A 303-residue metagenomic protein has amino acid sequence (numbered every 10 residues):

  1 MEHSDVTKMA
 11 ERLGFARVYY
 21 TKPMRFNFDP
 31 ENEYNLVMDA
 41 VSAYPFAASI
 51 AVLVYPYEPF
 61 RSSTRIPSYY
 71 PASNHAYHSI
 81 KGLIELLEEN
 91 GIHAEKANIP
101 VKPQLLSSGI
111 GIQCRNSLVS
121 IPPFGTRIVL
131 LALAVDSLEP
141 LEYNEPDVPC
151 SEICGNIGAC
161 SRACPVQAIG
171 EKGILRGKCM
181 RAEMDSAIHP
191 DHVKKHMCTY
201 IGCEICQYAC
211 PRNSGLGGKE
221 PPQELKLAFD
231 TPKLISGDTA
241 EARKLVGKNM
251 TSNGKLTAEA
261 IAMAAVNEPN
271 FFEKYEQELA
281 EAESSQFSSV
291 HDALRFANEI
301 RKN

Functional and structural regions predicted by a protein language model:
M1-I153: Auxiliary alpha/beta "docking" domains used to position bulky ligands
G158-M184, H196-L225: Iron-sulfur cluster-binding cysteine motifs and their immediate structural context in ferredoxin-like electron-transfer
I188-K194: Short linker/helix segments within small regulatory modules
L225-G254: Alpha-helical adaptor scaffolds
A240-R243, E268-A280: Amphipathic alpha-helical scaffolding segments comprising HEAT/armadillo-like alpha-solenoid repeats
N253, T257, V290-H291: Residue-level detector of extended alpha-helical repeat arrays and alpha-solenoid scaffolds
E259, M263-V266, A293-I300: Core register positions within helices of long alpha-helical scaffolds
E283-L294: Boundary/linker segments of alpha-helical solenoid repeat arrays
